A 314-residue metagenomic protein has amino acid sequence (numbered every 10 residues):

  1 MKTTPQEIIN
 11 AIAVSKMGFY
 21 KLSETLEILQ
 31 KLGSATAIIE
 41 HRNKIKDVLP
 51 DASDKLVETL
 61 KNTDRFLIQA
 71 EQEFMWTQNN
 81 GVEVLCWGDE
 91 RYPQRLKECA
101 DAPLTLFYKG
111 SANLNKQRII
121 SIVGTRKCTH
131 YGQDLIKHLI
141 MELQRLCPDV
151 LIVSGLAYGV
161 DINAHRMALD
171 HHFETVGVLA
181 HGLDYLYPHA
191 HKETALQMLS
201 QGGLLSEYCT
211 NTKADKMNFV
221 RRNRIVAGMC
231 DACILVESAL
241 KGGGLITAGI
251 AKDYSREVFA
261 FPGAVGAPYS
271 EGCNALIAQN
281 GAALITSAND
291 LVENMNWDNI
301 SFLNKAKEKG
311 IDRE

Functional and structural regions predicted by a protein language model:
M1-G88: Short, small/acidic-rich helices and loops at N termini and domain boundaries of DNA replication/processing enzymes
M1-P5, C86-E314: Glycine-biased, small-residue-rich flexible motifs in mid-sequence functional cores and linkers
